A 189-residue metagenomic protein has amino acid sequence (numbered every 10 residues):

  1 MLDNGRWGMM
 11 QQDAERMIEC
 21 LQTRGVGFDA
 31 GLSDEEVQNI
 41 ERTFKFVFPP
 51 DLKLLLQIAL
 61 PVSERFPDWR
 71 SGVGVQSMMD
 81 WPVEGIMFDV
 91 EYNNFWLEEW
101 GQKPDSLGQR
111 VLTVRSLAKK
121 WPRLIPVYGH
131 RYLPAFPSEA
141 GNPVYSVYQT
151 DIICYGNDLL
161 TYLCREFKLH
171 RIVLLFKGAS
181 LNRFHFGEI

Functional and structural regions predicted by a protein language model:
L2-K119, I125, G129: A surface-exposed partner-binding patch
F95-G108, L175-I189: A broadly tuned preference for mixed-charge, low-complexity surface segments
L124, P137: Long, basic N-terminal domains or extensions that often function in RNA/ssDNA interaction or organelle/cellular
H130-P134: Extended serine/threonine-enriched, polar tracts that run as long, contiguous segments within proteins
S138-E188: Glycine-rich, aromatic-bearing surface loops/beta-hairpins
